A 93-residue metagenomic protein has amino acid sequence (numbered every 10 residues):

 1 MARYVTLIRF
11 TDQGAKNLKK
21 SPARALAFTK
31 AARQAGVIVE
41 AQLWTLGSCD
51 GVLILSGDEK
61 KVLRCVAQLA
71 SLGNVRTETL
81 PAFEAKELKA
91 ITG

Functional and structural regions predicted by a protein language model:
M1-G93: A compositional/biophysical signature of low hydrophobicity enriched in polar/charged and small residues
